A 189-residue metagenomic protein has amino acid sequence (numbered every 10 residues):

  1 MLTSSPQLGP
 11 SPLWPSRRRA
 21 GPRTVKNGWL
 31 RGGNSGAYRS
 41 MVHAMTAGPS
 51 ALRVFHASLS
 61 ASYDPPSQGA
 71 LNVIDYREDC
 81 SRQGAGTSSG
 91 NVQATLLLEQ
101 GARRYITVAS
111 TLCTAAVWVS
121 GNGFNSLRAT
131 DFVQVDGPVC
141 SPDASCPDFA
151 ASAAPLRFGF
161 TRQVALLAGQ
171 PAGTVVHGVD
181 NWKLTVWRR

Functional and structural regions predicted by a protein language model:
M1-H43: Extracellular glycan-recognition surfaces and repeat-rich motifs
T46-L71: Short beta-strands within extracellular/lumenal beta-sheet-rich domains
S60-P65, I106-A115, C146-P147: Beta-strand-rich interaction surfaces with strong enrichment in secreted/lumenal proteins
D64-R77, S89, A153: Extended extracellular/luminal ectodomain segments enriched in beta-structured repeat modules
L71, T87-A94, T174-H177: Short coil-to-beta strand junction motifs in C2/discoidin
N72-C80, A94, L156-V164: Extracellular beta-strand-rich recognition modules
C80-V135: Extracellular ligand-binding interfaces
L112-R189: Terminal, low-complexity interaction segments
